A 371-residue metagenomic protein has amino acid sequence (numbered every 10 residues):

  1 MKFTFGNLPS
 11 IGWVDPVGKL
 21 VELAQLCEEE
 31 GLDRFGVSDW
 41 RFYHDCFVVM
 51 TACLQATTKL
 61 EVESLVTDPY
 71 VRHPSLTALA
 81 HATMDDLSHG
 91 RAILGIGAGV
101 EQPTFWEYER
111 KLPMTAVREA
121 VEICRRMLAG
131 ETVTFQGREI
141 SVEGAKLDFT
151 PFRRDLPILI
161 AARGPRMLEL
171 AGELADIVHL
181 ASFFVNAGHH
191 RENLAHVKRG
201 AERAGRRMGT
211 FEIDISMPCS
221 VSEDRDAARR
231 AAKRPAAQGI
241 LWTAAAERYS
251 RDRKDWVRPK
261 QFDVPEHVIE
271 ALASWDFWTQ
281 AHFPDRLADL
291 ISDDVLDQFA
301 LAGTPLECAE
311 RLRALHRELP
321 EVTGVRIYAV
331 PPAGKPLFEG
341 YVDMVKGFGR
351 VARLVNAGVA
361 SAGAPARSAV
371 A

Functional and structural regions predicted by a protein language model:
M1-L65, L156, K346, G358 (+1 more regions): N-terminal beta1-alpha1-beta2 module of alpha/beta enzyme domains
F3-G18, L65-P74, F152-R163, C219-S222 (+1 more regions): Active-site mouth loops of central-metabolism enzymes
F3-N7, F35-V37, E61-L65, A92-I96 (+4 more regions): Hydrophobic faces of well-ordered beta-strands that scaffold small-molecule active sites in alpha/beta enzyme cores
V14-C27, T77-A80, A161-E173, P305-L315: Short, acidic/polar
C27, G31, C53, M84 (+6 more regions): Conserved, mostly hydrophobic/aromatic
R34-A56, D68, F105, S182-N186 (+1 more regions): Glycine-rich, proline-tolerant flexible connector loops at the mouths of alpha/beta enzymes
Y70-T83, K111, L306-E307: Glycine-rich anion/phosphate-binding loops
K111-L147, G188-A314, E318, N356-A371: An alpha-helical appendage that flanks or caps ligand/catalytic pockets
